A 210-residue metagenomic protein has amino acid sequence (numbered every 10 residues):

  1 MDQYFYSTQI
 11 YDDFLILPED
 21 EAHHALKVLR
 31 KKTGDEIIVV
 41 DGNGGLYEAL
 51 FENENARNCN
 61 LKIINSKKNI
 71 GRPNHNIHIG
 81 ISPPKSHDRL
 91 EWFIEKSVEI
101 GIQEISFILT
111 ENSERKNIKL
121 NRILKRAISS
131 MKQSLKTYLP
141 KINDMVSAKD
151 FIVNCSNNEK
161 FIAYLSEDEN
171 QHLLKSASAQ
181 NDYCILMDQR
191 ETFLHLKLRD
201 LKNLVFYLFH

Functional and structural regions predicted by a protein language model:
M1-K68, N121: N-terminal positively charged helical leader segments and presequences
A25, R89-F93, K197: Hydrophobic side chains in well-ordered alpha-helices
I37, K62, I70-P83, A177-N181: Mobile, glycine- and charge-enriched loop segments and immediately flanking short secondary-structure elements within
I70-F161: RNA substrate-binding interface of SAM-dependent RNA methyltransferases
P84, D188-R190: Short, surface-exposed acidic/glycine-rich loop or hinge patches that mediate macromolecular interfaces
I108, A163, Y207-F209: Conserved residues at the C-terminal ends of beta-strands
M145-A179, Y183-I185: A mid-sequence, solvent-exposed acidic-amphipathic segment
N181, R190-H210: Structured adenosyl-cofactor binding patch, chiefly the S-adenosyl-L-methionine
